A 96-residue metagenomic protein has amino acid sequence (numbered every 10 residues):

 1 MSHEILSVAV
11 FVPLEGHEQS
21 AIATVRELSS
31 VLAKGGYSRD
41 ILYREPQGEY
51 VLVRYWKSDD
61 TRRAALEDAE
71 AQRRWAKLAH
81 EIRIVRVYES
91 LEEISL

Functional and structural regions predicted by a protein language model:
M1-L6, F11-V12, S38-V51, R74-L96: Glycine-rich beta-strand-turn "strand-cap" elements at beta-sheet edges
F11-A23: Short, surface-exposed ligand-recognition loops at beta-strand->loop->(often short) alpha-helix junctions that present
L14-G16, E45, K57-D59: Short coil/turn motifs at secondary-structure junctions
E27-R39, Y55-E89: An amphipathic, aromatic/His-enriched active-site/gating alpha helix that lines ligand/cofactor pockets
